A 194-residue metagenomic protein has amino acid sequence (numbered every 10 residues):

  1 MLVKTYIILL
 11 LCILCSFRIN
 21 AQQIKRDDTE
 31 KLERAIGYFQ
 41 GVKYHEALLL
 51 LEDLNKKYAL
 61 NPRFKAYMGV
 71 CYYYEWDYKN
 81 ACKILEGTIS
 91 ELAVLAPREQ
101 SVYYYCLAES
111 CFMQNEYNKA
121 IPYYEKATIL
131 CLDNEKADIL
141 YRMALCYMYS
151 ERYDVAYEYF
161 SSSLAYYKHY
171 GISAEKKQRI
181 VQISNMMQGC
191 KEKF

Functional and structural regions predicted by a protein language model:
D27-D53, K57: Alpha-helical segment of the N-proximal tetratricopeptide repeat
T29, R63, R98, V102 (+1 more regions): Start-of-helix register in tetratricopeptide repeats
Y67, C106, R142, K176-R179 (+1 more regions): Canonical tetratricopeptide repeat
S90, M148-G171, N185: TPR/TPR-like (Sel1-like) alpha-helical repeat modules
